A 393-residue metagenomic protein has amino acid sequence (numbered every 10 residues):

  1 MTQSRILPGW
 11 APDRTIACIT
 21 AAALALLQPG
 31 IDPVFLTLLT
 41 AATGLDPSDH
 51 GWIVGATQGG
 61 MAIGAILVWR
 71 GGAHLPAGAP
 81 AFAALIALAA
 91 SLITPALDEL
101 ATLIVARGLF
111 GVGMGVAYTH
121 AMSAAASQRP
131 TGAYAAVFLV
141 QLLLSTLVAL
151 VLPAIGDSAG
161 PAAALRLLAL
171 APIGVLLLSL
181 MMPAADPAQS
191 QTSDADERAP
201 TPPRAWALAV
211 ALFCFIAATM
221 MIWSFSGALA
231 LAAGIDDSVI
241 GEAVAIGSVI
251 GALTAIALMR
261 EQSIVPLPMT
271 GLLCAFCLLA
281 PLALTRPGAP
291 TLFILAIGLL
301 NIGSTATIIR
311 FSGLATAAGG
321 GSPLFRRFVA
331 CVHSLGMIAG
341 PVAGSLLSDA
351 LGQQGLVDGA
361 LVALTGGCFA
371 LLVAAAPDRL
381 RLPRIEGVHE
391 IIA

Functional and structural regions predicted by a protein language model:
D32-P33, P203-A245, V249-G251: Extracytoplasmic gate region of multi-pass secondary transporters
I63-E99: Conserved MFS/SLC helix-loop-helix module at the cytosolic interface between two early adjacent transmembrane helices
G64-A77, T254-P266, S348: Helix-to-loop junctions at the C-terminal end of transmembrane segments in multipass secondary transporters
G78-I93, P268-A283, L361: Structural signature of the two symmetry-related core transmembrane helices
G115-R129, T305-G320: Intracellular juxtamembrane helix-capping segments at the cytosolic ends of symmetry-related transmembrane helices
A136-A184: Helix-loop-helix hairpin linking two adjacent transmembrane segments in secondary transporters
V265-F311: C-terminal transmembrane helical hairpin of 12-TM major facilitator-type secondary transporters
G319-Q353, A360: A late C-terminal transmembrane helix in Major Facilitator Superfamily
